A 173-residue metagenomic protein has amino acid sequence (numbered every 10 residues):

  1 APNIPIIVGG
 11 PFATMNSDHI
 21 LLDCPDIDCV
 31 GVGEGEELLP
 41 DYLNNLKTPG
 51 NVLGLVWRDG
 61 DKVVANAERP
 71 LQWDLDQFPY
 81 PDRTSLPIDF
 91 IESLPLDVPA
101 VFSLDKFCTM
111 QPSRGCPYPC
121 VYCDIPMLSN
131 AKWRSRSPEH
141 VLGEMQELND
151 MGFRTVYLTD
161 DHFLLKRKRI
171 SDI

Functional and structural regions predicted by a protein language model:
A1-D74: Glycine-rich beta-alpha loop elements in corrinoid/cobalamin-binding modules across cobalamin-dependent enzymes
P5, P11-A13, P25, P79-P81 (+3 more regions): Proline-centered helix-kink/hinge sites
L22, D41-N44, G60-K62, D76 (+3 more regions): Replace "anionic and nucleotidyl ligands
D23, D28, D74-D76, D124 (+2 more regions): Acidic side chains
D23, Y42-N45, Q77, P81 (+2 more regions): Residues that form generic nucleotide/phosphate-binding pockets
E68-D82, T109-Q111: Accessory C-terminal segments flanking Radical SAM cores
D82-I173: Radical SAM [4Fe-4S] cluster-binding motif and immediate context
